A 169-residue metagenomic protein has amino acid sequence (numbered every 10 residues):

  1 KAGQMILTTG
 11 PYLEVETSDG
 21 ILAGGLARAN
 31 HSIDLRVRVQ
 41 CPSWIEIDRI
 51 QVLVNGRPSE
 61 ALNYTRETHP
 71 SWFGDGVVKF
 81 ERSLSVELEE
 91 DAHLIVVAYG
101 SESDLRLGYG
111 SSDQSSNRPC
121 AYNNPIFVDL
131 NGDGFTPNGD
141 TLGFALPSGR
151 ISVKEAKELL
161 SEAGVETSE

Functional and structural regions predicted by a protein language model:
K1-E169: C-terminal functional module detector
